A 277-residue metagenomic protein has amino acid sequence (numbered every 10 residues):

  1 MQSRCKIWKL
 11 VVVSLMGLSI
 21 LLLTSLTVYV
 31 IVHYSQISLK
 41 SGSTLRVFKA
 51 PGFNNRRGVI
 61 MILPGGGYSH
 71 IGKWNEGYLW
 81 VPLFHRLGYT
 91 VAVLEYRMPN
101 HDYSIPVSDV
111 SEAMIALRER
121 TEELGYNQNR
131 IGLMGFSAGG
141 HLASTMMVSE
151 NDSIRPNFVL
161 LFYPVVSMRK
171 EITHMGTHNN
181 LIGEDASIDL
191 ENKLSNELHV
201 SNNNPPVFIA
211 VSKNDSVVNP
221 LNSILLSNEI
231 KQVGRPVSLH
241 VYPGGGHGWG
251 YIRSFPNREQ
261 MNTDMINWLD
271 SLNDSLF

Functional and structural regions predicted by a protein language model:
L45-R56, L124, E197-S201: Short beta-strand-to-loop junctions in surface cap/lid or active-site-entrance loops
R56-G65: Short beta-strand element of the alpha/beta-hydrolase
G72-V81, A92-Q128, F255-Q260: Catalytic nucleophile-loop/oxyanion-hole region of alpha/beta-hydrolase and closely related hydrolase-like folds
E112-T177, E191: Primarily recognizes the serine-hydrolase "nucleophile elbow" in alpha/beta-hydrolase and SGNH/GDSL folds
E184-H199, N204-P205: Active-site nucleophile elbow and catalytic-triad environment of alpha/beta-hydrolase enzymes
I209-V211, D215: Short beta-strand/loop motif that positions the catalytic acidic residue of the alpha/beta-hydrolase fold
S216-N222: Conserved alpha/beta-hydrolase "acid-adjacent" motif
I224-F277: C-terminal catalytic histidine-bearing segment of alpha/beta-hydrolase fold enzymes
